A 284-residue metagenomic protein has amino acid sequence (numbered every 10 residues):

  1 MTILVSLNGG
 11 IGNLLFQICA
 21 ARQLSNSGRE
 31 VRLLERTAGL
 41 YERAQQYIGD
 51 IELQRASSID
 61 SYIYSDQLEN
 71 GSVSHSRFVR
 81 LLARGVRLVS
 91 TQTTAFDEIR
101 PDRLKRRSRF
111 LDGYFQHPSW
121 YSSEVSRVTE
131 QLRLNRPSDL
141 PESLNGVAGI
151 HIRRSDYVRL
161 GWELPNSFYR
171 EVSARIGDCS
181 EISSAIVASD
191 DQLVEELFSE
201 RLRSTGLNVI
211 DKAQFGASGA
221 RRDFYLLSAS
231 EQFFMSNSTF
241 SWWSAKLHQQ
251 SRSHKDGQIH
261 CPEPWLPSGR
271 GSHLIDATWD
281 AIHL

Functional and structural regions predicted by a protein language model:
M1-G9, R36: Nucleotide-activated donor-dependent transferases that construct or modify glycoconjugates
S6-F16, R159-W162: A short, glycine/small-residue-rich beta-strand->loop->alpha-helix junction that serves as a flexible
I11, C179-G269: Donor-binding and catalytic core of enzymes assembling or modifying cell-surface/extracellular glycoconjugates
L14-L24: Short amphipathic alpha-helix
E30-L40: A short beta-strand-loop structural module common to alpha/beta enzyme folds
Y41-I182: Secretory-pathway luminal glycosyltransferase catalytic domains
Y41-R55, I59, V194-T205, R270-T278: Short, aromatic/basic amphipathic alpha-helical patches
D66, A174, W265-L284: Leloir-type glycosyltransferase catalytic cores
